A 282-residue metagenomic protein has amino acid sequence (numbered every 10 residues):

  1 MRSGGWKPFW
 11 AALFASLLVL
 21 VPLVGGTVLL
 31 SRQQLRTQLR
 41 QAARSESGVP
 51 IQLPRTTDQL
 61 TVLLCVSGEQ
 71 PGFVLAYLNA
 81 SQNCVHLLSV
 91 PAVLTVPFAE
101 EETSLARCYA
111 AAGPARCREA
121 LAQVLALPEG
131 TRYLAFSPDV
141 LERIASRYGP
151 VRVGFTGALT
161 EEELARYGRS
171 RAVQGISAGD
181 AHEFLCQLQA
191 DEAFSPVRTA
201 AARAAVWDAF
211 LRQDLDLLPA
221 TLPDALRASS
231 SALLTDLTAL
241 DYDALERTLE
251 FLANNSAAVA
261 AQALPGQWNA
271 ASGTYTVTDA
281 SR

Functional and structural regions predicted by a protein language model:
R2-L88: Entry/capping segment at the start of metal-dependent catalytic domains with acidic active-site entry clusters
T57-Q59, G68-F73, Q82-V90, R116 (+4 more regions): Extracytoplasmic
L60-T61, E69, H86, L94-E101 (+1 more regions): C-terminal solvent-exposed extensions
G72, P114-A122, P138-E142, S146 (+4 more regions): Extracytoplasmic/secreted envelope proteins and their assembly/folding machinery, especially bacterial periplasmic
E102-A112, V124-R132, Q189-R198, D214-D216 (+2 more regions): Second-shell loop/turn segments in exported
A110-S170: Amphipathic, coiled-coil-like alpha-helical scaffolding segments used for oligomerization/assembly
L121-E129, S137, A145-R152, L188-E192 (+4 more regions): Sec/Tat-exported extracytoplasmic proteins
S146-L226: Flexible, polar/acidic helix-loop-strand segments at domain edges
